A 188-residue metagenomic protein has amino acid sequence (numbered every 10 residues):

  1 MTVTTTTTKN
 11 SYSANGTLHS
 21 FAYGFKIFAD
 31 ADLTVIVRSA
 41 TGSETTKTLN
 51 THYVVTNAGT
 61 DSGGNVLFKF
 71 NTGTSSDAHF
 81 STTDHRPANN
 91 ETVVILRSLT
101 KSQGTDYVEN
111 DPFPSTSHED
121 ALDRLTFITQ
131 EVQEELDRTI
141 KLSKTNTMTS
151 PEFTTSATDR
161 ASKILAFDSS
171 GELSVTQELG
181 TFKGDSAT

Functional and structural regions predicted by a protein language model:
M1-L122, E131, E135, E152-V175 (+1 more regions): N-terminal assembly/attachment segments of tailed bacteriophage virion structural proteins
D137-T155, D185-T188: Extracellular/surface-exposed low-complexity repeats and stalk/linker segments enriched in Gly/Pro and small polar
